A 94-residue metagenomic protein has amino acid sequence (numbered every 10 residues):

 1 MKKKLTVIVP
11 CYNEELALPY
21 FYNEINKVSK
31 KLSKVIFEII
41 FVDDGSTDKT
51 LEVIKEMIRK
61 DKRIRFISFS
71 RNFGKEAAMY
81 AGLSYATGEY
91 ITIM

Functional and structural regions predicted by a protein language model:
K4-T6, E38: Cell-envelope/extracellular polymer assembly enzymes that use nucleotide-activated donors
C11, V42-D44, F69: Conserved sequence signature across two-component system core domains
E14-K30: Short, well-formed alpha-helical segments that are part of the catalytic scaffolds of diverse glycosyltransferases
S29-V35, I58-R63: Short helix-capping segments at alpha-helix termini
D43-L51: A conserved acidic beta->alpha catalytic loop
F69-A86: Glycine-rich, basic loop-to-helix element that forms the pyrophosphate-binding segment of sugar-nucleotide handling
I91: Short aromatic/hydrophobic "clamp" motif used to bind/position activated sugar donors
